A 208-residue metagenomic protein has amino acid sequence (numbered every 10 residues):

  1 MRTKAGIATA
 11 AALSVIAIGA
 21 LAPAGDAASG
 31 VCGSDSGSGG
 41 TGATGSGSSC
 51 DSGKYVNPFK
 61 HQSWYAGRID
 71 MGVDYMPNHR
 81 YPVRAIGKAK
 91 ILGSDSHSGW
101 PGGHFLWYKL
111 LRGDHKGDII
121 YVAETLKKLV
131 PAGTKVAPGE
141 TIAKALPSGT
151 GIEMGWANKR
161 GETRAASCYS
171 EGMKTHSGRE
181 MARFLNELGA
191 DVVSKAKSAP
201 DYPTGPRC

Functional and structural regions predicted by a protein language model:
M1-A27: Secretory targeting and sorting signals
A27-L106, A137-P138, G178-C208: Surface-exposed, glycine-biased beta-strand/turn segments
M76-H79, R84-A85, L110-T141, A145 (+1 more regions): Short histidine-centered loop motifs in beta-beta connectors
I86-L129, G149-W156: Zn2+-dependent peptidoglycan hydrolase active-site motif and core
T141, S148, N158-R160: Internal hydrophobic scaffold segments of catalytic domains
I152-S170: Short, compositionally biased
S167-M181: Polybasic, proline/glycine-rich intrinsically disordered low-complexity segments
